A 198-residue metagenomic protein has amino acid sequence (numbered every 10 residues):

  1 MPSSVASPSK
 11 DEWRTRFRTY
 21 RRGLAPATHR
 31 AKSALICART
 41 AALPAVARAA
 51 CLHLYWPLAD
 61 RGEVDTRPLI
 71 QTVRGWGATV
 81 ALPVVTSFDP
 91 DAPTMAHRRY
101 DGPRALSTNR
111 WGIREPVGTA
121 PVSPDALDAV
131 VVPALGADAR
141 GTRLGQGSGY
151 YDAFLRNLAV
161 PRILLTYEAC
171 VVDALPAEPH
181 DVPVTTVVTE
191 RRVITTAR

Functional and structural regions predicted by a protein language model:
P2-D125: N-terminal active-site beta-alpha-beta segment that forms phosphate/nucleotide-binding and substrate-recognition loops
P2-S4, F88-R198: Conserved phosphate- and dinucleotide-binding cores of soluble alpha/beta proteins, encompassing both enzyme active
